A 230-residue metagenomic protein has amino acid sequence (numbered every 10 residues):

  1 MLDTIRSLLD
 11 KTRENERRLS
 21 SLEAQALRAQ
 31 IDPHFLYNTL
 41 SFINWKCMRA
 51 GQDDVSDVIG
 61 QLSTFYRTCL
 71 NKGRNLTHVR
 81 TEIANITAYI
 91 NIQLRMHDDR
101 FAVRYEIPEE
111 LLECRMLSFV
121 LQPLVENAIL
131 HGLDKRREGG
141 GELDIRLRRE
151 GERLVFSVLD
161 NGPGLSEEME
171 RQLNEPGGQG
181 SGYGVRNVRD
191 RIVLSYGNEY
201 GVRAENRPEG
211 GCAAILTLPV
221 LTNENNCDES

Functional and structural regions predicted by a protein language model:
M1-E205, G211-T217: Two-component histidine phosphotransfer core
V220-S230: Generic C-terminal helix-cap and adjacent flexible tail
